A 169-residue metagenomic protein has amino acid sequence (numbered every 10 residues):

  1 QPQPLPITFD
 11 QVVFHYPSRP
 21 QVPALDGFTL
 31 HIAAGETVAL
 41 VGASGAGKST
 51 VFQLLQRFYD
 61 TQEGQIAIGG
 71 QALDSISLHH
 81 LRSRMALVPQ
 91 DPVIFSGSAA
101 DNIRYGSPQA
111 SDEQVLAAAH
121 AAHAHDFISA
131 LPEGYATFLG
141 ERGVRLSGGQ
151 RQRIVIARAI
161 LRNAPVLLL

Functional and structural regions predicted by a protein language model:
P2-L169: ABC-type nucleotide-binding domain
